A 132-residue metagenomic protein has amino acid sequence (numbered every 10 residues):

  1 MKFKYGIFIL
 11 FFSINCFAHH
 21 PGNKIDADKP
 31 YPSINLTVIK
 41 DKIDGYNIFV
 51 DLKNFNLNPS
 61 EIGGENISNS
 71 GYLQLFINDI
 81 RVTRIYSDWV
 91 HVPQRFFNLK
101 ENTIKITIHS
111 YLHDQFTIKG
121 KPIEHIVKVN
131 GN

Functional and structural regions predicted by a protein language model:
S13-N15: N-terminal signal peptide c-region/cleavage motif recognized by signal peptidases
H19-D41: Short, compositionally biased P/S/T/A/G/V-rich stretches that sit at domain boundaries
K40-N54: Contiguous beta-strand segments within globular domains
Y46-V50, N98-Y111: Short, well-structured beta-strand segments within conserved domains
D51-E65: Short amphipathic, basic-aromatic surface patches that mediate peripheral association with negatively charged
L73-L75: Short beta-strand elements bearing conserved aromatic residues within extracellular beta-rich modules
R81-D88: Short beta-strand segments within Ig-like beta-sandwich modules, predominantly Fibronectin type-III
T83, H109-I118: Short acidic/polar inter-strand loop motif in beta-rich domains
